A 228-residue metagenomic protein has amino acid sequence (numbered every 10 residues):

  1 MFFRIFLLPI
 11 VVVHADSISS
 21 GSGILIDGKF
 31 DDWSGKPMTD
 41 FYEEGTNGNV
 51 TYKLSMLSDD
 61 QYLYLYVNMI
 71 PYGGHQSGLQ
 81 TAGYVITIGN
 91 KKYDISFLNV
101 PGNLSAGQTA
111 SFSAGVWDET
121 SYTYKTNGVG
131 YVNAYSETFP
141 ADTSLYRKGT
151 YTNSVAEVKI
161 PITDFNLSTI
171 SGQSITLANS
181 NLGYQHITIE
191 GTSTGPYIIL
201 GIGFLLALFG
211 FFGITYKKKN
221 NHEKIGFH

Functional and structural regions predicted by a protein language model:
M1-S17: Hydrophobic secretory-pathway targeting helix
I5, I88, N179-N181: Short acidic, glycine-rich loop/turn motifs
V13-H75, N166-H228: Order/disorder boundary and secretion-linked terminal/linker segments
L25-G35, D40-Y42, G74-T150: Extracellular/luminal beta-rich ligand-recognition and adhesion surfaces characterized by aromatic-Gly/Pro-enriched
K29, Y66-N68, V85-T87, K159-P161: Residue-level recognition of well-ordered beta-strand positions that form the cores of beta-sheet-rich folds across
G48-V50, Q80, T152: Residues that act as N-cap/strand-start positions at coil-to-secondary-structure junctions
P140-T143, I160-T169: Short alpha-helical interface patches
T150-P161: Aromatic sugar-binding surface patches on proteins that engage polysaccharides or sugar-phosphate polymers
